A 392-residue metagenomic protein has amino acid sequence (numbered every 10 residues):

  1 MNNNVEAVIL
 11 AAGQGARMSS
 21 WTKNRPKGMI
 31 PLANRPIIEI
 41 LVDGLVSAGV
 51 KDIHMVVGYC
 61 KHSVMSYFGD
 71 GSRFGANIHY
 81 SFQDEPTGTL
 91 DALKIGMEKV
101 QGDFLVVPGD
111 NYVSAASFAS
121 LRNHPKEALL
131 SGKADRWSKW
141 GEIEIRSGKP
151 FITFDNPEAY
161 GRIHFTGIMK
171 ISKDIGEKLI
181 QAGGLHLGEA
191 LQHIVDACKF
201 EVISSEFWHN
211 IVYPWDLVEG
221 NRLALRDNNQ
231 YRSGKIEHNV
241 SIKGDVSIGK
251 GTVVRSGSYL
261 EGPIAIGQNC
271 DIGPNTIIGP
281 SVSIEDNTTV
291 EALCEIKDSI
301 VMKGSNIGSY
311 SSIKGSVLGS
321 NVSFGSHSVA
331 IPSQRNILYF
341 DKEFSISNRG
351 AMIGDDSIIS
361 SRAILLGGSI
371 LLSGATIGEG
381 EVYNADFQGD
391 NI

Functional and structural regions predicted by a protein language model:
N2-S66, A76-I78, Q83: N-terminal glycine-rich phosphate-binding loop and ensuing alpha1 helix
Q14, D110-N111, V240: Active-site metal-binding loops of divalent metal-dependent hydrolases
M65, R73-S147: Conserved beta-loop-beta/alpha segment of the NTase-like Rossmann-fold superfamily that binds/positions NTPs
L105, A119-R122, D135, I145-N229: Catalytic-core segments of class I nucleotidyltransferases/pyrophosphorylases that form NMP-activated intermediates
V107, Y112-S114, I171, I377 (+1 more regions): Hydrophobic/aromatic residue at the end of a short beta strand that borders the catalytic acidic motif
A224-D245: Long, charged amphipathic helices and adjacent flexible linkers at domain junctions
V240-P263, N269, G279: Pre-Walker A segment
E291-I392: Glycine-rich hexapeptide-repeat left-handed beta-helix
